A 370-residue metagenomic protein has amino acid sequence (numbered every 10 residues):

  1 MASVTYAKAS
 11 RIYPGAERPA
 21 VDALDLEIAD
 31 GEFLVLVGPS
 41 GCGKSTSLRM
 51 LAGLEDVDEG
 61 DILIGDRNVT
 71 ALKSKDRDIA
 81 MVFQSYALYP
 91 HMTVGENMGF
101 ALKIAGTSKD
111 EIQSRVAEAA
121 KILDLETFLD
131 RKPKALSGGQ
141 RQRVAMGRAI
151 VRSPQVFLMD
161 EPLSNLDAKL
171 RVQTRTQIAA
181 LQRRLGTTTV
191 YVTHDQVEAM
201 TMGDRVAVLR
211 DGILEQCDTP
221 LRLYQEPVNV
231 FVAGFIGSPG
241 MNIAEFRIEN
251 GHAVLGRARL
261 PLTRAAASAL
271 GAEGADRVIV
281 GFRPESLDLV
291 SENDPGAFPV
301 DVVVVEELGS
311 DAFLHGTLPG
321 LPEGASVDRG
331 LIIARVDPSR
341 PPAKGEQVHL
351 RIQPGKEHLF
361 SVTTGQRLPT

Functional and structural regions predicted by a protein language model:
M1-S3, R11-A23, L72-D76: A short, flexible loop at the N-terminus of ABC-type nucleotide-binding domains that lies
T5, E27, L63, H349-R351: ABC ATPase nucleotide-binding domain
G15, E55-I62: Conserved post-Walker A/P-loop segment of ABC ATPase nucleotide-binding domains
V37-P39: The feature captures the beta-strand-to-loop junction immediately N-terminal to the Walker
A52: Helix-to-loop junction immediately C-terminal to a conserved catalytic motif
D61-L63, R67, I213: ATP-binding/catalytic-site motifs of ATP-hydrolyzing domains
S74-F231: ABC ATPase nucleotide-binding domains
H252-T370: Non-catalytic connector elements of ABC transporters
